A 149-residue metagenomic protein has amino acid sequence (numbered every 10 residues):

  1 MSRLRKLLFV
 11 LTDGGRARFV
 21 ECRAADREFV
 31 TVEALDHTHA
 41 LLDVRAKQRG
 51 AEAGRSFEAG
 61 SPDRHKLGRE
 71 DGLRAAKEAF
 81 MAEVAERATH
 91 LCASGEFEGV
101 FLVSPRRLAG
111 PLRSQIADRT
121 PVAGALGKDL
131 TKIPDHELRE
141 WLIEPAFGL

Functional and structural regions predicted by a protein language model:
M1-L149: Terminal alpha-helical anchor/extension segments at protein ends
